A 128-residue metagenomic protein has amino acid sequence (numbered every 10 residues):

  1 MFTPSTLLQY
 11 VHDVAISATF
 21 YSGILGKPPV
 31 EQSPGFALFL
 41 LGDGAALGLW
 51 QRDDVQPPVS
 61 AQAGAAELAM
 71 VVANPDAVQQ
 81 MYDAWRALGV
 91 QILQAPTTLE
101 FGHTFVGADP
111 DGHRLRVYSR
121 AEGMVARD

Functional and structural regions predicted by a protein language model:
M1-S5, K27-A108, S119-D128: Vicinal oxygen chelate
L8-V14, E100: Conserved beta-strand-loop-alpha-helix junction that forms the acyl-donor binding cleft
D13, D109-D111: Acidic active-site catalytic centers that drive phospho-/nucleotidyl reactions and related ester hydrolyses
A15-I16, D76: Short alpha-helical
S17-S22, W85, G112: Conserved active-site tyrosine of GNAT-family acetyltransferases
